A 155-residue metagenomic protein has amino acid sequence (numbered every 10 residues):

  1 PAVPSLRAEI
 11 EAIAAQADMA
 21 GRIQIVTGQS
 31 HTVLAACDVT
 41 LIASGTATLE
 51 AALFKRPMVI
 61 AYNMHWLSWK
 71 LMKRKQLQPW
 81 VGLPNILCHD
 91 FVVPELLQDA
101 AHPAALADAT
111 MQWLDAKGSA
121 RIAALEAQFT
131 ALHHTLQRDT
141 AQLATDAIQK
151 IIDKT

Functional and structural regions predicted by a protein language model:
P1-T155: Nucleotide-activated sugar donor-binding and catalytic core shared by glycosyltransferases and related lipid-linked
